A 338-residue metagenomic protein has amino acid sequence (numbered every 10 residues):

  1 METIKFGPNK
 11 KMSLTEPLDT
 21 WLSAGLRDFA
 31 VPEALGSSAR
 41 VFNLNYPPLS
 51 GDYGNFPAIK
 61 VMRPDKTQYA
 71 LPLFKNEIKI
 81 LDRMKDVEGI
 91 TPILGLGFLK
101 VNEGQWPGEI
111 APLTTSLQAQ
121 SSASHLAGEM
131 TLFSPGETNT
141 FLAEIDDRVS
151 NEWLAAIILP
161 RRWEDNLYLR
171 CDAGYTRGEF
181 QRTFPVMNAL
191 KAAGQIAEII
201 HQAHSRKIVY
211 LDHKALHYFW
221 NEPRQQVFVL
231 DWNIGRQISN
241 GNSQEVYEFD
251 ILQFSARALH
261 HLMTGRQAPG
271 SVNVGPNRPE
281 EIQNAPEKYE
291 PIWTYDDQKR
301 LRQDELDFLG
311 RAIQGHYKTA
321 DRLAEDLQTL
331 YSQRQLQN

Functional and structural regions predicted by a protein language model:
M1-P32: Juxta-kinase regulatory segment immediately upstream of eukaryotic protein kinase catalytic domains
S37-R83, G89-S124: ATP-binding glycine-rich loop module of kinase domains
G95-T183: Conserved structural core of kinase catalytic domains
A192-A193: Activation segment signature within eukaryotic-like protein kinase domains
I200, H204-N221: Catalytic-loop of the protein kinase fold
H217-D231: Conserved protein kinase catalytic/activation segment
F228, W232-E305: C-lobe/activation-segment region of protein kinase-like
Q314-L336: Terminal C-lobe "cap" of eukaryotic-type protein kinase domains
